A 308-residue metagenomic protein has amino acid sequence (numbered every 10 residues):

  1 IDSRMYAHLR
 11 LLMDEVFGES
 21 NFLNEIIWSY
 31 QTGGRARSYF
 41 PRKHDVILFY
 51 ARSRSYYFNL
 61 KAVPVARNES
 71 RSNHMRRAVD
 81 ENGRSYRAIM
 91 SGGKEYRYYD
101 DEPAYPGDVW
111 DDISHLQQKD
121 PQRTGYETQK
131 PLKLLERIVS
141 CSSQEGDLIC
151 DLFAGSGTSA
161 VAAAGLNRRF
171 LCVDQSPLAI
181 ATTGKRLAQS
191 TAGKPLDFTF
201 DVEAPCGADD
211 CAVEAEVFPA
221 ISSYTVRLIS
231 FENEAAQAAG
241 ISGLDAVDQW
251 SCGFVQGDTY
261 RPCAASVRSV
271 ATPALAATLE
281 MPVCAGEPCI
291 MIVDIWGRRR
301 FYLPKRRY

Functional and structural regions predicted by a protein language model:
I1-S3: Short strand-turn motif at the edge of the Rossmann-like AdoMet-binding core
M5, L9, E127, P131 (+1 more regions): Hydrophobic (often cysteine-bearing) scaffold residues that line and stabilize catalytic clefts of nucleotide/cofactor
R10-E15, E19-H115, E136, E145 (+1 more regions): Accessory, often C-terminal, charged low-complexity segments
D120-L134: Conserved SAM-binding loop and adjacent beta-strand
G146-G155: Conserved class I S-adenosyl-L-methionine
G157-V161: Glycine-rich SAM-binding Motif I of class I
A164: Gly/Ala-rich phosphate-binding loop of Rossmann-like dinucleotide-binding domains, activating on the conserved
R169-D174: Conserved SAM-binding motif I beta-strand of class I
